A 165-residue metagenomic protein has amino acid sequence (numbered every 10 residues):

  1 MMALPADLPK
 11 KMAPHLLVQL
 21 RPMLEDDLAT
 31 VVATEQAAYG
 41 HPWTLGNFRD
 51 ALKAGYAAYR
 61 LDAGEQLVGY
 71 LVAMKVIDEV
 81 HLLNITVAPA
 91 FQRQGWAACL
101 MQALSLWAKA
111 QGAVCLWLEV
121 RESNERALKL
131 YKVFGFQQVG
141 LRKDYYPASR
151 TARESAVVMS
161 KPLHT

Functional and structural regions predicted by a protein language model:
A3, W117-E119, K132, Q137-E154: Conserved catalytic-core motifs of GNAT/GCN5-like acyltransferases
A3-Q94, A98-W107, Q111, D144 (+1 more regions): Acetyl-CoA-dependent GNAT
R21, E119-R121: Surface-exposed loop and edge beta-strand positions of immunoglobulin-like domains
H41, V114, A152: Flexible coil/turn residues that form the inter-helical turn or adjacent wing/linker of helix-turn-helix
V87, R121-E122: Short amphipathic helical patch at the helix-1/turn junction of helix-turn-helix
F91, W96, L130-K132, R153-V157: ABC family nucleotide-binding domain
M101, N124-A127, D144-R150: Short glycine/proline-centered loop/turn elements that form peptide/ligand docking sites
